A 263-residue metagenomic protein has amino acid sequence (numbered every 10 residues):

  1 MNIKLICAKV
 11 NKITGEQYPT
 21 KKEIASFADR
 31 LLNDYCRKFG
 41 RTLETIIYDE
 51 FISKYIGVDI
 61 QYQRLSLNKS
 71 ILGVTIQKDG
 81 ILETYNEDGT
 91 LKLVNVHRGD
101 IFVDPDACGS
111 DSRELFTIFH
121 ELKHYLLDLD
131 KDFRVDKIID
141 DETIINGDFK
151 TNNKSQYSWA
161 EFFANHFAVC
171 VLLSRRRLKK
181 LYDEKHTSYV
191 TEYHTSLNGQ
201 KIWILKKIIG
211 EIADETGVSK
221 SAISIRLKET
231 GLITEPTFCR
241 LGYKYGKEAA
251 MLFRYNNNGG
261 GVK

Functional and structural regions predicted by a protein language model:
M1-K263: Active-site hotspot residues in diverse enzymes, especially metal/ion-binding acidic/histidine motifs
